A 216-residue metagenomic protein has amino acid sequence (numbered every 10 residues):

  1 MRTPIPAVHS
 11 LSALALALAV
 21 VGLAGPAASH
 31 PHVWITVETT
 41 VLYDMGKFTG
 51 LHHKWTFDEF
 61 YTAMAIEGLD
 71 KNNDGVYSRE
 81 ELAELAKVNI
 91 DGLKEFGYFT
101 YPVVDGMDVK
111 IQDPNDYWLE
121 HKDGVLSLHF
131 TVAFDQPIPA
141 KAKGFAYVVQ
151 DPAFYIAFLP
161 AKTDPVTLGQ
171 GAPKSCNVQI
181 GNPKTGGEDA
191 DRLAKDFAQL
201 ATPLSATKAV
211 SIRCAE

Functional and structural regions predicted by a protein language model:
M1-V8: N-terminal secretory signal peptides that target proteins for export/translocation
S10-G22: Bacterial N-terminal signal peptides
A24-P26: N-terminal signal peptide c-region/cleavage motif recognized by signal peptidases
P31-F57, Y61: Early extracytoplasmic/domain-onset interaction patches
T36, F99, G144: Exposed beta-strand and adjacent loop surfaces of beta-rich binding modules that mediate intermolecular recognition
G50, A63-E67, A140-A146: Short, hydrophobic/aromatic beta-strand segments
F60-I138: Structured domain cores in non-transmembrane regions
V104-E216: Mature, soluble, non-transmembrane domains
